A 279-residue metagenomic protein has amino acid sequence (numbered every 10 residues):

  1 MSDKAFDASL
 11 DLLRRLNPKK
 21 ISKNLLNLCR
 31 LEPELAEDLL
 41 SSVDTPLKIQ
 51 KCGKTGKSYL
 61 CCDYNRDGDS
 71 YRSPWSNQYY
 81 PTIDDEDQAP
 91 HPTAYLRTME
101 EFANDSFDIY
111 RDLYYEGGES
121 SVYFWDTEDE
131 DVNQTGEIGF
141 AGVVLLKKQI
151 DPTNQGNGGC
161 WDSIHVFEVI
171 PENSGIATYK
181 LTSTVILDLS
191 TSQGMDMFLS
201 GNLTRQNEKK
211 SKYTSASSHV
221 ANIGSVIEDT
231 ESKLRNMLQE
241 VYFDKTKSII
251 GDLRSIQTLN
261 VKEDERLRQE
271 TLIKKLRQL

Functional and structural regions predicted by a protein language model:
M1-L31, E37: Eukaryotic low-complexity, mixed-charge intrinsically disordered interaction/regulatory segments enriched in acidic
E32-L35, L47, K51: Short alpha-helix boundary/capping elements
V43-D44: Short alpha-helical "patches" and their helix-cap loops
K48, C52-L279: Acidic, serine/threonine- and proline-rich low-complexity regulatory tracts
